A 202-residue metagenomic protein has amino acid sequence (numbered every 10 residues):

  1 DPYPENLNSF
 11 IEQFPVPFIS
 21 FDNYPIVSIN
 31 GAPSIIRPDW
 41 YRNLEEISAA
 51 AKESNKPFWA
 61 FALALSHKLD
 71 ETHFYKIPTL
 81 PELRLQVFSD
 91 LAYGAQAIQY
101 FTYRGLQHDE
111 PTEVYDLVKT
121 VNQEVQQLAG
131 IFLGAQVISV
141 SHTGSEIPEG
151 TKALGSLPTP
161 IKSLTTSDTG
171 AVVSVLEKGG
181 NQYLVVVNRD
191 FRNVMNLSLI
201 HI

Functional and structural regions predicted by a protein language model:
D1-E5, S54-H67, L133-S141: Aromatic-lined carbohydrate-recognition surfaces of secreted/lumenal glycan-active proteins
P2-F10, Y41-I47, P81-Q86: Alpha-helical scaffolding within the catalytic cores of extracellular/periplasmic polymer-degrading hydrolases
E5-P38, Q96: Aromatic- and acid-rich polysaccharide-binding/catalytic face of secreted or lumenal carbohydrate-active enzymes
I19-F21, F58-A62, I98-Y100: Hydrophobic faces of well-ordered beta-strands that scaffold small-molecule active sites in alpha/beta enzyme cores
S48-P81: Active-site clefts of carbohydrate-active enzymes
F74-Q126: Aromatic/acidic polysaccharide-binding cleft in carbohydrate-active enzymes
E113-S156: Catalytic cores of secreted or luminal carbohydrate-active enzymes
G150-L199: Carbohydrate-binding surface patches
